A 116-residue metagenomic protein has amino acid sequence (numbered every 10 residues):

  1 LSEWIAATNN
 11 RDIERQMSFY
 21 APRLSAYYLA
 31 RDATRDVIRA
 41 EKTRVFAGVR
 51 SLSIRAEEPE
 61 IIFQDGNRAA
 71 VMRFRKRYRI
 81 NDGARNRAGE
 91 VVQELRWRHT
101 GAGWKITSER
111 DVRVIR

Functional and structural regions predicted by a protein language model:
L1-A6: Amphipathic alpha-helical repeat scaffolds
A7-E14, D32-D36, R87-A88: Soluble non-cytosolic domains of exported or imported proteins
N10-Y27: Short, well-ordered alpha-helical segments enriched in acidic and aromatic residues
R23, E58-E60, S108: Extracellular/lumenal ectodomain signal focusing on beta-strand-rich modules and carbohydrate-recognition contexts
R23-A26, A33, Y78-R79, V112-V114: Solvent-exposed loop/turn segments at secondary-structure junctions within structured extracellular/periplasmic domains
R35, K42, F74-R77, V92-Q93 (+1 more regions): C-terminal soluble interaction/assembly domains
A40-R87: Surface-exposed, charged secondary-structure patches
A69-V71, A88-R116: Short beta-strand edge/turn micro-motifs at domain boundaries
